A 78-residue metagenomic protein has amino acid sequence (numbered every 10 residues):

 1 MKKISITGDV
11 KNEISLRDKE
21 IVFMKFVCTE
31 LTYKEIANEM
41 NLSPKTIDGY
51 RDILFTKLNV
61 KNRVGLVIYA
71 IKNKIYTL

Functional and structural regions predicted by a protein language model:
M1-T7: The C-terminal output helix
T7-P44: Helix-turn-helix DNA-binding segment
Y33, R51, R63: Helix-turn-helix DNA-binding elements, focusing on the entry/boundary residues of the two helices that contact DNA
E39, Y50-I53: Residues within the DNA-recognition helix of helix-turn-helix
F55-L78: Basic, Lys/Arg-enriched C-terminal extension of HTH/homeodomain DNA-binding domains
